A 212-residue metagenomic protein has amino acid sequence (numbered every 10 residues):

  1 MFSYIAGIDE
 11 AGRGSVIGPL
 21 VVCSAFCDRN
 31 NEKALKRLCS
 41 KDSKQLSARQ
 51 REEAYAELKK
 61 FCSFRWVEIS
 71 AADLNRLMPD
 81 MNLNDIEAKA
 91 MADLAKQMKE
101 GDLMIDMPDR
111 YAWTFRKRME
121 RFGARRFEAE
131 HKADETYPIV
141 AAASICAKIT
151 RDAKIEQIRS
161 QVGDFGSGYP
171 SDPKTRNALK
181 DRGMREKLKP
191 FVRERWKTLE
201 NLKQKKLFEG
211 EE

Functional and structural regions predicted by a protein language model:
M1-E212: RNase H-like, Mg2+-dependent phosphodiesterase core, and more generally RNA phosphate-backbone-engaging helix-loop
